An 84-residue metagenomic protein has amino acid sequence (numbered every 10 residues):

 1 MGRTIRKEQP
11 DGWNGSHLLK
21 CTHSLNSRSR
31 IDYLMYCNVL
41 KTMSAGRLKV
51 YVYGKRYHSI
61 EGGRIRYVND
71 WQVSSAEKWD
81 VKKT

Functional and structural regions predicted by a protein language model:
T4-R6, G12-W71: Basic/aromatic-rich interaction segments and small domains that mediate binding to polyanionic partners
W71-E77: Short, mixed-charge low-complexity intrinsically disordered segments
W79-T84: Long, low-complexity intrinsically disordered regions
